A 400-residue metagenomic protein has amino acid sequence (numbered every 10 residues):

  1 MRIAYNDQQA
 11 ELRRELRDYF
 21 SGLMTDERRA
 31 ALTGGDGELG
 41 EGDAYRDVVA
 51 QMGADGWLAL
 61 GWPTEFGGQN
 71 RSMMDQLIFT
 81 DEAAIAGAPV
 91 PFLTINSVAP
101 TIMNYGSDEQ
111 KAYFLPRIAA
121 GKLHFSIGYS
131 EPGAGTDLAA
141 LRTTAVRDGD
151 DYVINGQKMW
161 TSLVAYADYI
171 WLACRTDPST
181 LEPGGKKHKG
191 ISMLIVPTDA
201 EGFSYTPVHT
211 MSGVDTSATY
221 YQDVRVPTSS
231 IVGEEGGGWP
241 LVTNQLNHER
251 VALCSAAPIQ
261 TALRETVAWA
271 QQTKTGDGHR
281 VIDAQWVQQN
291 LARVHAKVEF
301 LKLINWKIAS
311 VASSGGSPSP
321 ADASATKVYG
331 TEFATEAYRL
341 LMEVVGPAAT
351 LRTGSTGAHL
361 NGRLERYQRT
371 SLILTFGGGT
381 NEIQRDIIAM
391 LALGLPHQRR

Functional and structural regions predicted by a protein language model:
M1-F92, Y113, R117-A120, K274 (+4 more regions): Amphipathic, small/basic residue-rich leader segments at the start of a protein or domain
R2, S72, I78-F79, S97 (+3 more regions): Glycine-rich phosphate/cofactor-binding loops in nucleotide/flavin-utilizing enzymes
I3-Y5, E11, F203-L301, L374: Glycine-rich beta->alpha junctions and the first turn(s) of the following alpha-helix
R28-E38, Q271, T275-I282, E299-T356: C-terminal helix-coil-helix/basic helical segment that borders enzyme active sites and/or dimer interfaces and provides
R46-G121, L163-Y169, V298, A312-A321 (+4 more regions): Internal helix-loop-helix
G121-Y129, A173: A short, Trp-centered hydrophobic/proline-enriched beta-strand micro-motif
T143-V146: A structural signal for short hydrophobic beta-strand segments in well-ordered beta-sheet cores
D150-D151, N155-S204: A short core secondary-structure module
